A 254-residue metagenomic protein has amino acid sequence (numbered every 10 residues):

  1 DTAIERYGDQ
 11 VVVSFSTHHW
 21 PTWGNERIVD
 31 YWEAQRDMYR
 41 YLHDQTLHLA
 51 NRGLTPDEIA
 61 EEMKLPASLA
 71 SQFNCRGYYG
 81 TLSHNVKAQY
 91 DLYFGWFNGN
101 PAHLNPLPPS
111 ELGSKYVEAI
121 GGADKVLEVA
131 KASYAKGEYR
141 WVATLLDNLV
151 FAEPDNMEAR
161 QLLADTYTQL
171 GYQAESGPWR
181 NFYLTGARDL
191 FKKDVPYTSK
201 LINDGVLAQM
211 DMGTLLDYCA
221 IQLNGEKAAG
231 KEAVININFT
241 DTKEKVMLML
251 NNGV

Functional and structural regions predicted by a protein language model:
D1-E58, E62-F97, L162, T166-Q169: Divalent-metal (often Zn2+) His-rich catalytic cores of metallo-beta-lactamase-fold enzymes
L112-N148: Alpha-helical segment of the N-proximal tetratricopeptide repeat
A164-F191: TPR/TPR-like (Sel1-like) alpha-helical repeat modules
A187-N251: Acidic, aliphatic-rich amphipathic alpha-helical segments
